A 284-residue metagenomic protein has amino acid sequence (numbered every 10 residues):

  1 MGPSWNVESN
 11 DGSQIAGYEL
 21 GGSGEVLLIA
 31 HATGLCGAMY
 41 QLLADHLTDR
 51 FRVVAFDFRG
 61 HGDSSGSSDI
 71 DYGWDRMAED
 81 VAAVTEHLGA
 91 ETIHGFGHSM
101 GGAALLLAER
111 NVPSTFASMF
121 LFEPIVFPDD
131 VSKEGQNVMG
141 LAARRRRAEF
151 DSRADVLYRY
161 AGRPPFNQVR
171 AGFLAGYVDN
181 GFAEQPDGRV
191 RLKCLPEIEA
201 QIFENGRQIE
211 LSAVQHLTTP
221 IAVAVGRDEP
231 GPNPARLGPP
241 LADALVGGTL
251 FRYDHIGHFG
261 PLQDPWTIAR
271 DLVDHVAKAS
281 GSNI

Functional and structural regions predicted by a protein language model:
N10, F58-F96, R270: Active-site loop/oxyanion-hole signature of alpha/beta-hydrolase fold enzymes
A16-G66: Conserved HGGG/HGGXW glycine-rich cap/lid loop of the alpha/beta-hydrolase fold
A30-A32, H98, V225: The conserved beta1-alpha1 loop
G97, G101, L105: Gly/Ala-rich beta-loop-alpha elbow adjacent to hydrolase catalytic centers
R110, A117-E149: Flexible "cap/lid" loop of the alpha/beta hydrolase fold
E149-N205: Conserved alpha/beta-hydrolase catalytic His-Asp/Glu region
A183-D243: Conserved serine/cysteine hydrolase catalytic core
Y253-W266: Catalytic histidine-centered segment of alpha/beta-hydrolase-like enzymes
